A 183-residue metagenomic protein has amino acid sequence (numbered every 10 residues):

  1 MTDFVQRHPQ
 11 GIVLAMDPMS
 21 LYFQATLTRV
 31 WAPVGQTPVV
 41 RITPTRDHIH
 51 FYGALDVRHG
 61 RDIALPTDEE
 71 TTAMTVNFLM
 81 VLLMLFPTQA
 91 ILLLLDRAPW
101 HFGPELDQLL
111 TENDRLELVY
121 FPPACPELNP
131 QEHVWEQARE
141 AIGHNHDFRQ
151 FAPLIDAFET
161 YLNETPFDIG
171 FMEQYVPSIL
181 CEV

Functional and structural regions predicted by a protein language model:
M1-M80, P177-V183: Extended, low-complexity cationic-aromatic segments
H8, T88, T111-R115: Short, well-ordered coil/turn elements that cap or connect secondary structure elements
Q10-V13, Q131-V183: C-terminal anion-handling pockets and recognition modules
D17, G53-A54, G60, L79 (+5 more regions): Mobile genetic element proteins and their domesticated derivatives, centered on retroelements and DNA transposons
D17-P18, Q89-F102, A124, N129: Acidic/histidine-rich, metal-coordinating catalytic segments
T37-T45, D114-H133, D147: RNase H-like polynucleotidyl transferase catalytic core
G103-N113: Short, aromatic/basic amphipathic alpha-helical patches
